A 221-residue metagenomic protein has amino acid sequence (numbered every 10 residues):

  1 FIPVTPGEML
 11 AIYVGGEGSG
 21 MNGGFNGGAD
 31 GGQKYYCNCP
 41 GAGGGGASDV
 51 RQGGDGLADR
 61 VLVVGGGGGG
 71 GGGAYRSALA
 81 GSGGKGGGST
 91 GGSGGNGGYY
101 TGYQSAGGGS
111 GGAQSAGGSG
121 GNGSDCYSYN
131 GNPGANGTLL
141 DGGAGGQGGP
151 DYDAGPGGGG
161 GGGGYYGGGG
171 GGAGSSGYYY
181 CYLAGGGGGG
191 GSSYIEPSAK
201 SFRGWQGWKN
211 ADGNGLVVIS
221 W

Functional and structural regions predicted by a protein language model:
F1-W221: Glycine-centric low-complexity repeats
